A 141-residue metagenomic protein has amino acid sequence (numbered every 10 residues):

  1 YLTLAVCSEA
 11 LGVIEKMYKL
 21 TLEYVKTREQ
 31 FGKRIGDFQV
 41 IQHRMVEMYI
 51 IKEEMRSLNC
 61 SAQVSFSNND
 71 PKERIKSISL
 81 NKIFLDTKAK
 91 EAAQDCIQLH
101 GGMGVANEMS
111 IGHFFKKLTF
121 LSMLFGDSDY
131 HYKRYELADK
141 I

Functional and structural regions predicted by a protein language model:
Y1-I141: Alpha-helical interface subdomain recognition
